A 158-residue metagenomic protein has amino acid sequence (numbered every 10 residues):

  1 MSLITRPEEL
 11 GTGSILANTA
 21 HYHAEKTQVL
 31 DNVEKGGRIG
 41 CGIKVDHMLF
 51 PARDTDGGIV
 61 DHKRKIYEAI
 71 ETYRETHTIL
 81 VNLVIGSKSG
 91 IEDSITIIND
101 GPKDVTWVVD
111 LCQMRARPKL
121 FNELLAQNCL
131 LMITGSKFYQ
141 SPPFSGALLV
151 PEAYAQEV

Functional and structural regions predicted by a protein language model:
M1-V158: Conserved PLP-enzyme active-site core in the AAT-like
